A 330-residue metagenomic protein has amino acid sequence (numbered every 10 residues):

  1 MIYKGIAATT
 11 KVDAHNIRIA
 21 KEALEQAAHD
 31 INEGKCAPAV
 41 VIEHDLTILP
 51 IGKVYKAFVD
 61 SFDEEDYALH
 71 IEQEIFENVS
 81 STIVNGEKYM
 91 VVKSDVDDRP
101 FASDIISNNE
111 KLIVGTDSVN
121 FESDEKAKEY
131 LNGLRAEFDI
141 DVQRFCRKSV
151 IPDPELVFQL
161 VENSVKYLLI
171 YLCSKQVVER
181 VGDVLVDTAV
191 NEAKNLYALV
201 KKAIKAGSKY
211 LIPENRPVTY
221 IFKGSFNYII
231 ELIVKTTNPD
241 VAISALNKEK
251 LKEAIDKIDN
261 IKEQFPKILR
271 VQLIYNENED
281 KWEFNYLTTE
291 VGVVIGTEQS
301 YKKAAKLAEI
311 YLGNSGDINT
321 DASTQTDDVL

Functional and structural regions predicted by a protein language model:
I2-L156, Y220-A245, V291-V293, K303 (+2 more regions): Membrane-active, amphipathic/fusogenic segments and juxtamembrane/transmembrane anchors that bind or insert into lipid
L24-K35, Y130-F138, Y197-S208, A254-F265: Hydrophobic, Leu/Ile/Phe/Ala-enriched alpha-helical segments that form helix-helix packing faces
C36-H44, I140-I151, K202-P217, I261-K281: Short glycine-rich, low-complexity/disordered patches
D139-L211: Membrane-inserting effector segments that mediate pore formation, membrane fusion, or transient membrane insertion
T188-K257: Amphipathic, membrane-active segments
N227-L307: A long, low-hydrophobicity, low-complexity, charged/polar interaction segment common in nuclear/chromatin-associated
